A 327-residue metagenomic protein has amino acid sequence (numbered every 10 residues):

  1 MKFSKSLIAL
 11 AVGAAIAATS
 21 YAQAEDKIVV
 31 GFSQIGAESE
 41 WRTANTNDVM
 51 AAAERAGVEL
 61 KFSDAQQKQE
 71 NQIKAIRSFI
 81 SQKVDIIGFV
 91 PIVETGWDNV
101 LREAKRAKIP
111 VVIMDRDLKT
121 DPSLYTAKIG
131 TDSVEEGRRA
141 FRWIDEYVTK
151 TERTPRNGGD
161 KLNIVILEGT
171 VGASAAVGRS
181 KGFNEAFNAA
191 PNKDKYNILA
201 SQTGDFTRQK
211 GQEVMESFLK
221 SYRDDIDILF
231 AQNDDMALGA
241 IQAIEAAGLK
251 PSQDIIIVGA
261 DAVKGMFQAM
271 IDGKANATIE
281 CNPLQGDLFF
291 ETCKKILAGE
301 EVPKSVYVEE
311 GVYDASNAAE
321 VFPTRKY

Functional and structural regions predicted by a protein language model:
M1-V29, E54-R55, E59, R102-I109 (+1 more regions): Short, low-complexity disordered leader/linker segments with a strong preference for bacterial N-terminal type II
D26-I28, D160-A175, A186, C281-Y327: Hinge/cleft segment of the Venus flytrap/periplasmic-binding protein
V29-A56, L60-S78, Q82-V84, V90-E94 (+4 more regions): Extracytoplasmic "Venus flytrap"
V30, Q72, I129-K161, G178 (+3 more regions): Hydrophobic alpha-helical segments within soluble ligand-binding/sensing domains
W41-A56, E136-A140, S174-D194, K210 (+2 more regions): Short, solvent-exposed amphipathic alpha-helices that sit in or adjacent to ligand/effector-binding or catalytic
Q66-K119, T126-T131, D234-G239: Beta-alpha junction/loop-to-helix N-cap segments that form part of ligand/metal-binding clefts
I86-R106, F183, A200-Q268: Hydrophobic alpha-helical
N99-E135, E146, T151-N163, V263-A269 (+1 more regions): Flexible loop/hinge segments that line or gate small-molecule binding clefts
